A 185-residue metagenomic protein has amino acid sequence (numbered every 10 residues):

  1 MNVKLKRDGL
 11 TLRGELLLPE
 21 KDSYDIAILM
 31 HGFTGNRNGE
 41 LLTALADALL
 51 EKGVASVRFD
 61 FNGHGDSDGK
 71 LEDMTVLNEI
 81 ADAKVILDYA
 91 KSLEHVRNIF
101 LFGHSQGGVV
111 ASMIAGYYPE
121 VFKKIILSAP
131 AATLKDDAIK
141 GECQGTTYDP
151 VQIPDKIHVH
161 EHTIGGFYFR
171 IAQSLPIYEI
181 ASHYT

Functional and structural regions predicted by a protein language model:
M1-D22: N-terminal cap/lid segment of alpha/beta-hydrolase-fold proteins
R7, L12, V109, G116 (+1 more regions): The alpha/beta-hydrolase serine catalytic core
Y24-G32: Short beta-strand element of the alpha/beta-hydrolase
T34-E40: Short substrate-entry loop that stabilizes the transition state in hydrolases
L42, A46-D68: Conserved alpha/beta-hydrolase
G65-V96: Catalytic nucleophile-loop/oxyanion-hole region of alpha/beta-hydrolase and closely related hydrolase-like folds
E94-S105: Alpha/beta-hydrolase fold nucleophile elbow
G103-M113: Glycine-rich nucleophile elbow surrounding the catalytic serine of serine-hydrolase chemistry
